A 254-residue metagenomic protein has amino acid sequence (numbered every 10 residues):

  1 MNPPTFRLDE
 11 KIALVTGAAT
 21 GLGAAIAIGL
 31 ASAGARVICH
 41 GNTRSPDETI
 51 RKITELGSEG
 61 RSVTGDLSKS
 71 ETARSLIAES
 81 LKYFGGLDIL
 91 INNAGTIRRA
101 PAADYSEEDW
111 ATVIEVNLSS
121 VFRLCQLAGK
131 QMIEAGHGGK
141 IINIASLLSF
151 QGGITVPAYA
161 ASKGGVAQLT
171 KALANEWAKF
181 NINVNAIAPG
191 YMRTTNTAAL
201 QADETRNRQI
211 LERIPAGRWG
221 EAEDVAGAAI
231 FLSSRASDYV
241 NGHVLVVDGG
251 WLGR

Functional and structural regions predicted by a protein language model:
N2-T5, Q151, A229-I230, N241-R254: Short C-terminal tail/terminal secondary-structure segment of NAD(P)H-dependent dehydrogenase/reductase domains
I12, A19-T20: Conserved glycine-rich cofactor-binding loop
A35-E48: Conserved glycine-rich Rossmann-like NAD(P)H-binding loop of the short-chain dehydrogenase/reductase
P101-A102, S106-I114, I210: Substrate-binding pocket helix/loop in short-chain dehydrogenase/reductase
C125, S162, T170: Active-site helix of classical SDR
S146: Residue(s) in the substrate-gating loop at a strand-loop-helix junction that position the organic substrate next
A178-N183, V240-G242: Short, small/polar-rich loop/turn modules that mediate ligand/substrate recognition or access, typified
